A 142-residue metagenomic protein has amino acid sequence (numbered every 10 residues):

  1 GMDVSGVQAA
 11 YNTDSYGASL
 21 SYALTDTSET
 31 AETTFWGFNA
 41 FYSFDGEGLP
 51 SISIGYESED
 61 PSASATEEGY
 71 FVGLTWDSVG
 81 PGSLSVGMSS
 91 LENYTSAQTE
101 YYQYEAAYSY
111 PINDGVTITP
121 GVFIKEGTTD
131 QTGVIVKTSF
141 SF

Functional and structural regions predicted by a protein language model:
D3-S5: Beta-rich catalytic cores
V7-Q103: Detector for outer-membrane/organellar transmembrane beta-barrel domains, recognizing the amphipathic beta-strand
V86, P120, T138: Hydrophobic, well-ordered secondary-structure elements that form the walls of internal hydrophobic environments
G87, Q98-T99, S109-P111, I124: Charge-patterned, long linear interaction tracts outside catalytic cores
N93-A97, V116, E126-D130: Short active-site-adjacent structural elements
Y102-Q103, G121-V134: A cross-taxonomic marker for long C-terminal extensions/tails that follow the last structured domain
Y104-V122: C-terminal closing repeat unit and adjoining cap/tail of repeat-based domains
Y110, D130-F142: Outer-membrane beta-barrel "beta-signal"
